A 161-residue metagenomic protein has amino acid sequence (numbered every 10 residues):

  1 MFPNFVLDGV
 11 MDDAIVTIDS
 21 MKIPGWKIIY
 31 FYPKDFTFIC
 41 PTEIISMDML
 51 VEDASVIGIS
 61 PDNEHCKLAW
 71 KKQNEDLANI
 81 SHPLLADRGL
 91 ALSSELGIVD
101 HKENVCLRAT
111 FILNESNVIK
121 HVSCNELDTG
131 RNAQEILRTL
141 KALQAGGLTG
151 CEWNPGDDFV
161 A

Functional and structural regions predicted by a protein language model:
M1-A161: Chalcogenol-based redox active-site neighborhoods
